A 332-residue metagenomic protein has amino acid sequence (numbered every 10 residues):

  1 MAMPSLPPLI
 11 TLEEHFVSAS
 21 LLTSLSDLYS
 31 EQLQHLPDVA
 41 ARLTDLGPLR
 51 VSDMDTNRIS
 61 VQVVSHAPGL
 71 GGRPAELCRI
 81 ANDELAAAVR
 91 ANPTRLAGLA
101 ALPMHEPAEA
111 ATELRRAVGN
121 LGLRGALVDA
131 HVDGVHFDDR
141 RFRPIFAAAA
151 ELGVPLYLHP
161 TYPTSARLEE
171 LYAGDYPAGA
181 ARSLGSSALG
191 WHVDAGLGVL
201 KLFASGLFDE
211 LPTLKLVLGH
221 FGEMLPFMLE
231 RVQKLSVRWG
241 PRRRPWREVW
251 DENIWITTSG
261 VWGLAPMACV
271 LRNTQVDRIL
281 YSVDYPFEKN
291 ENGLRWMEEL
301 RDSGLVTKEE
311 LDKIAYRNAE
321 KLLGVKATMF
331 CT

Functional and structural regions predicted by a protein language model:
A2-L12, F16-V61, D83, R90 (+7 more regions): Mid-to-C-terminal alpha-helical segments outside catalytic/metal-binding sites
L6-P8, H15-T44, T164-V193, V232-N253: Active-site gating loops and adjacent loop-to-helix segments of metal-dependent hydrolytic enzymes
I10-E14, Q62-V64, A97-A100, A126-V128 (+4 more regions): Hydrophobic faces of well-ordered beta-strands that scaffold small-molecule active sites in alpha/beta enzyme cores
H15, H131-D133, T161-Y162, F203 (+3 more regions): Catalytic metal-binding/acid-base residues of hydrolase active sites
R58, L121-G125, A150-P155, L211-T213 (+2 more regions): Glycine-enriched alpha-helix->loop->beta-strand junction motifs that scaffold or abut catalytic
S60-G198: Active-site gating/metal-coordination segments in enzymes
G196-V199, V237-G240, S259-G263: A general structural motif
F203-V249: Aromatic-lined glycan-binding groove of carbohydrate-active enzymes
